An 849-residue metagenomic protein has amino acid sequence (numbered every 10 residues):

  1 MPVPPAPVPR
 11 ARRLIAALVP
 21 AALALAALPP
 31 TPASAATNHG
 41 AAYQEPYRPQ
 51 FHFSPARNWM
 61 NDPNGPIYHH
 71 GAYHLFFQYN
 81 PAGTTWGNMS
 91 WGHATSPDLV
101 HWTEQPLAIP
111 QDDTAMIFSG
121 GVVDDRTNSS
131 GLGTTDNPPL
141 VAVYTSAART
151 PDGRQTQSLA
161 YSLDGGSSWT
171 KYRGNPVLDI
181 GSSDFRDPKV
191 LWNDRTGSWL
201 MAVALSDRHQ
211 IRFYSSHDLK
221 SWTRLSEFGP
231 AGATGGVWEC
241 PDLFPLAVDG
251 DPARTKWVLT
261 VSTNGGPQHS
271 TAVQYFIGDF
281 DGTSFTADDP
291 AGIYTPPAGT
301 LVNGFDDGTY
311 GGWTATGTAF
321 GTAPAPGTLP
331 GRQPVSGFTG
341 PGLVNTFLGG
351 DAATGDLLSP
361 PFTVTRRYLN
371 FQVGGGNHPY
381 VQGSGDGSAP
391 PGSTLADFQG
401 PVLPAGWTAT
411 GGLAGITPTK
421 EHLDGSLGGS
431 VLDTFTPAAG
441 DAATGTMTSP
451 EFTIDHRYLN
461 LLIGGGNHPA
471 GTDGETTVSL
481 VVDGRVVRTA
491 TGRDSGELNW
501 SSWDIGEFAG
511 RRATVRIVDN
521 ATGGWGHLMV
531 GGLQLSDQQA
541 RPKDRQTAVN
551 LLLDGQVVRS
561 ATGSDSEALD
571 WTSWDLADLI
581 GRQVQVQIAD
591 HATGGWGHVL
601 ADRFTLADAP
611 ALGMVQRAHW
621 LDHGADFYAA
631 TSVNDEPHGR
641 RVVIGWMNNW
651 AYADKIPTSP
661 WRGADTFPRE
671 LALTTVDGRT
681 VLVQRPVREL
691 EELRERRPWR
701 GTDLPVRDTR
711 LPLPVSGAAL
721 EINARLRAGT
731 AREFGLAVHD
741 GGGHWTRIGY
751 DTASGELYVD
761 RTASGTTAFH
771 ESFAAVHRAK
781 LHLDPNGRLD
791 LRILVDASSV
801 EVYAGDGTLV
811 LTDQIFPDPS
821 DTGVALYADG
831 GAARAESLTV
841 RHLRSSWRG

Functional and structural regions predicted by a protein language model:
M1-A36: Secretory targeting and sorting signals
T37-N64, G83-W86, V100-T134, G166-W192 (+9 more regions): Surface loop/turn signatures of beta-propeller and other carbohydrate-active proteins
D62-A82, E104-A108, V123-T127, G131-D152 (+11 more regions): Hydrophobic core segments of beta-strands in well-ordered, beta-rich domains
S96, A160-L163, F213-L219, L671: Conserved Ser/Thr-centered positions that define the repeating blades of beta-propeller domains
G250-P252, Q274-G299, T363, L369-N370 (+8 more regions): Beta-rich accessory regions
T309-L343, Q399-D433: Extracellular glycan-recognition surfaces and repeat-rich motifs
P341-Y368, G376-Y380, L432-H456, N499-S502 (+2 more regions): Short beta-strands within extracellular/lumenal beta-sheet-rich domains
S479-L528, A540-I580, A589, G594-G595: Extracellular carbohydrate recognition and processing domains and analogous Trp-centered ligand-binding platforms
